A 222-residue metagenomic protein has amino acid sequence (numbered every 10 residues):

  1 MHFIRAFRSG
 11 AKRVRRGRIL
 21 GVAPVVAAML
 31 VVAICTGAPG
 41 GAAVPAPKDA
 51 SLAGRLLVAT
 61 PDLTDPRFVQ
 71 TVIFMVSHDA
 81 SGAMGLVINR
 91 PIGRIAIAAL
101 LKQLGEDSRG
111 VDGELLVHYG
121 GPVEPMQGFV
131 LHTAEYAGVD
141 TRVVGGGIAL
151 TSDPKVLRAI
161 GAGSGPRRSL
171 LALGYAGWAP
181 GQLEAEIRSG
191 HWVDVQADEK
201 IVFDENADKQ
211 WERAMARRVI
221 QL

Functional and structural regions predicted by a protein language model:
M1-R16: N-terminal secretory signal peptides that target proteins for export/translocation
H2, G21, A33-L222: A short aromatic-anchored loop/beta-hairpin motif
K12-G17, G21-G37: Bacterial N-terminal signal peptides
